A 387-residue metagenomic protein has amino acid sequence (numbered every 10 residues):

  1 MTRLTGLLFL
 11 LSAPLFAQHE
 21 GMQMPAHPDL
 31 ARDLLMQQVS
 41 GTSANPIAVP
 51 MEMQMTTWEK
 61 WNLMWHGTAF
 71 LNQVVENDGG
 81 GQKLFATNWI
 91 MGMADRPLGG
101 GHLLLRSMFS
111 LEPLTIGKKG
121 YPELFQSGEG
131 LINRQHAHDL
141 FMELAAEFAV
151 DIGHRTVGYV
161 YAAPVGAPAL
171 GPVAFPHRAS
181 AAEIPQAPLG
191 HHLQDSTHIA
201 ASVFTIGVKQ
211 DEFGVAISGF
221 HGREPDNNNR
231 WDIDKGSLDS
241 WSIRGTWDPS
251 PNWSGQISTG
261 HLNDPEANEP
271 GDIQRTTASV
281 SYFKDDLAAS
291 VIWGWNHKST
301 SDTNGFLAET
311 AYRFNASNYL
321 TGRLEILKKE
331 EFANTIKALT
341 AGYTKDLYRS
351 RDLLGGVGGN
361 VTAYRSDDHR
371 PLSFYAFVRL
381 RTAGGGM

Functional and structural regions predicted by a protein language model:
A17-T68, N72, G81-Q82, M93-H102 (+1 more regions): N-terminal periplasmic/intermembrane-space "pro-region" immediately following the signal or transit peptide
W61, K83-I90, H138-L144, H198-F204 (+6 more regions): Residues that define the transmembrane beta-barrel architecture of outer-membrane proteins
L63, G99-L104, H154-G158, E212-A216 (+5 more regions): Repeated loop/turn-to-beta-strand initiation elements of outer-membrane beta-barrel proteins
W65, A69-Q73, L105-L111, V160-P164 (+8 more regions): Transmembrane beta-barrel strands of outer-membrane/channel proteins
A94-L98, V150-I152, G207-Q210, W247-P249 (+5 more regions): Residue-level signature of outer-membrane beta-barrel architecture
I116-T246: Surface-exposed coil loops of outer-membrane beta-barrel proteins
Q210-S218, G236, I243-E331: Detector for outer-membrane/organellar transmembrane beta-barrel domains, recognizing the amphipathic beta-strand
A341, K345, R370-M387: Outer-membrane beta-barrel "beta-signal"
